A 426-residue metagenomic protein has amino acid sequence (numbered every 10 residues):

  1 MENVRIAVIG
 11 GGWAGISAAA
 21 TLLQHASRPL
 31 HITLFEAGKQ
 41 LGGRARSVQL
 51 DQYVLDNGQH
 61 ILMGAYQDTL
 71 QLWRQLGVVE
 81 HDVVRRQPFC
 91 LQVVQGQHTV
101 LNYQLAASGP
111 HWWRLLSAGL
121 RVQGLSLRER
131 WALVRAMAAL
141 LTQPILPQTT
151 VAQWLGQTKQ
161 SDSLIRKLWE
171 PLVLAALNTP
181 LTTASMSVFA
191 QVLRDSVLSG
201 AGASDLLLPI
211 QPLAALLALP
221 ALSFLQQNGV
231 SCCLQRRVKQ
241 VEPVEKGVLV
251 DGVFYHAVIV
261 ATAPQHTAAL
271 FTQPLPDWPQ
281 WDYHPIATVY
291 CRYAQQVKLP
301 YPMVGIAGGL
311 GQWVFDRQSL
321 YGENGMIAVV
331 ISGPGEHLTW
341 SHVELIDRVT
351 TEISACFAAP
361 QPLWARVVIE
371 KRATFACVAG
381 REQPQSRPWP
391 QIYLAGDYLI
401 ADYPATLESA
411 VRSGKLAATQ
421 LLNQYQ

Functional and structural regions predicted by a protein language model:
E2-A14: Beta1/beta-strand and adjacent pyrophosphate-binding region of the FAD-binding site in flavoprotein oxidoreductases
L23-L50: Glycine-rich FAD pyrophosphate-binding loop
V48-Q71: N-terminal glycine-rich dinucleotide-binding loop that anchors FAD/FMN and/or NAD(P) in oxidoreductases
H60-Q67, L146-P147, S199-S223, L338-L345: Short beta-strand to alpha-helix junction loop
T69-L70, R74-M186: Mobile amphipathic helical/loop "lid" adjacent to a hydrophobic cofactor/ligand pocket
Q191-V244, F254: Helical element adjacent to the flavin cofactor pocket in flavoenzyme catalytic cores
R236-V343, D347, T351-F357, P384: Mid-domain catalytic core of redox enzymes that form a hydrophobic substrate pocket/lid adjacent to a catalytic redox
V314-Q426: Conserved flavin/dinucleotide-binding core of flavoenzymes
